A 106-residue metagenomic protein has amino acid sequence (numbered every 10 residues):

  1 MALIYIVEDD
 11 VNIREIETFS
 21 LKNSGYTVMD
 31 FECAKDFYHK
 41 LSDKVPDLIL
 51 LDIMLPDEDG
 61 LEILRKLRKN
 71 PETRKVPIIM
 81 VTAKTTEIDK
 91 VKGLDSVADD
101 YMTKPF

Functional and structural regions predicted by a protein language model:
D10-M29: Two-component/phosphorelay signaling modules centered on CheY-like receiver
R14, P56, R74, T86 (+1 more regions): The feature encodes the CheY-like receiver
D30-L48: Acidic, metal-coordinating helix/loop segments flanking the phosphotransfer/catalytic sites of two-component signaling
V45-D47, E72-P77: His-Asp phosphorelay/catalytic-motif detector in bacterial-type signaling
D52, T82: Active-site residues of response regulator receiver
D57-E58, L67, I88: Hydrophobic residue at a beta-alpha junction that N-caps the helix immediately following a catalytic beta-strand/loop
